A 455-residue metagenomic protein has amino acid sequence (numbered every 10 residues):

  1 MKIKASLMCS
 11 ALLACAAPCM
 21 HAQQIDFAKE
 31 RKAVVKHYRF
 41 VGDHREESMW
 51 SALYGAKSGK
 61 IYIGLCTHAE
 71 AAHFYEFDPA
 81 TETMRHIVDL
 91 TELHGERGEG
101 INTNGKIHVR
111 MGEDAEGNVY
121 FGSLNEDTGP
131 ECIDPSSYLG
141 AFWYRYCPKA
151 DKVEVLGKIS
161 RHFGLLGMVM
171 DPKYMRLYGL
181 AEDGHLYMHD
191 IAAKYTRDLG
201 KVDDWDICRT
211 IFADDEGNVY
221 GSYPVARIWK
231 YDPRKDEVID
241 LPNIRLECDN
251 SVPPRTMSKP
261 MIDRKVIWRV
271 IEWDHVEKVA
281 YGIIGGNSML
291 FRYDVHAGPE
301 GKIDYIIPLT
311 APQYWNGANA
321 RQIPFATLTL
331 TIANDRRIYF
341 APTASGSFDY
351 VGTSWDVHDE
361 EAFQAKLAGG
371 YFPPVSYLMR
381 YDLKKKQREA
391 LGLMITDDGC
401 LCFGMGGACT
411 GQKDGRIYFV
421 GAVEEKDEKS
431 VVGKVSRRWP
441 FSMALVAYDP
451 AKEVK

Functional and structural regions predicted by a protein language model:
Q23-E46: A short helix->beta-strand "capping" segment at the edge of beta-propeller domains
Y38-G42, V88-T103, G157-F163, D203 (+3 more regions): Surface-exposed loop and turn segments in beta-propeller and other repeat-based domains that flank or scaffold
R39-A72: Beta-strand-rich domains and repeat architectures in extracellular enzymes and scaffolds, especially beta-propellers
E47-A52, G95-M111, H162-V169, W205-D214 (+5 more regions): Repeated scaffold domains used in trafficking and secretory/extracellular systems, primarily beta-propellers
T67-H68, N125-D127, D183, V225 (+3 more regions): Residue-level signature of beta-propeller blades and closely related beta-rich strand-turn architectures in secreted
E76-D78, S137-K149, L290-D294, V357-K384 (+1 more regions): Beta-propeller blade signature
F121-Y138, A341-P373, A422-P440: Short, conserved, GDST-rich strand-edge loop motifs in beta-rich repeat architectures
M405-K455: Blade-level signature of beta-propeller repeat domains, shared across WD40, Kelch, NHL, RCC1 and BNR/Asp-box propellers
